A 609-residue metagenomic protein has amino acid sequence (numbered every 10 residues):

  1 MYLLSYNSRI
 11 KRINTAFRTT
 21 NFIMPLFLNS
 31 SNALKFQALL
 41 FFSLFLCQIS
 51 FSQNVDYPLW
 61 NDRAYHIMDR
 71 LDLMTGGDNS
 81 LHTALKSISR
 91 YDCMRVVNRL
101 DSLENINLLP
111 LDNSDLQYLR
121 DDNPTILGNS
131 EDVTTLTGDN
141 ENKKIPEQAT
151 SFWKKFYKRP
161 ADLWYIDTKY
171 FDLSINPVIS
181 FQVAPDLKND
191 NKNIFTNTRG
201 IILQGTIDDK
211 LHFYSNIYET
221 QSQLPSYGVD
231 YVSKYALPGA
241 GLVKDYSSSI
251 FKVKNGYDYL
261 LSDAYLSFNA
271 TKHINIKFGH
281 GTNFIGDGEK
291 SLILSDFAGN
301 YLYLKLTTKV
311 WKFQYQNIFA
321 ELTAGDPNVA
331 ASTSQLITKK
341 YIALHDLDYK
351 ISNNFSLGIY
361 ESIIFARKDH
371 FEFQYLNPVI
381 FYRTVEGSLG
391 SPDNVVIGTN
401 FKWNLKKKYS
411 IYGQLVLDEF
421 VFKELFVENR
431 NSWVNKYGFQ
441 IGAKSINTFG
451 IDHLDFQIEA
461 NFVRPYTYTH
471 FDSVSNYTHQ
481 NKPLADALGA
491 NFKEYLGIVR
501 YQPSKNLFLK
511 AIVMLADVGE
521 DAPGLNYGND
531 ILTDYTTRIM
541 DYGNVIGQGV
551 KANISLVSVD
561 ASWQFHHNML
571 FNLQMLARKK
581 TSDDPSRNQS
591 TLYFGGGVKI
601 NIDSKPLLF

Functional and structural regions predicted by a protein language model:
M1-S5, M24-P25, F42, S102-E104 (+2 more regions): Short regulatory "switch" loops immediately downstream of catalytic or recognition motifs within protein catalytic
M1-V55: Bacterial Sec-dependent N-terminal signal peptides
N54-L71: Short N-terminal segments immediately surrounding and downstream of signal-peptide cleavage
D56-L59, M74-A84, S89-Y91, V96-S356 (+8 more regions): Outer-membrane beta-barrel channel domains
M68, D263, L496: Generic structural marker for isolated residues within well-ordered, non-membrane alpha-helices of soluble domains
M68, I274-G281, V416, N572: Active-site-adjacent bridging/hinge elements
Y259, F355-F609: Exposed, low-structure sequence patches enriched in small/polar residues
